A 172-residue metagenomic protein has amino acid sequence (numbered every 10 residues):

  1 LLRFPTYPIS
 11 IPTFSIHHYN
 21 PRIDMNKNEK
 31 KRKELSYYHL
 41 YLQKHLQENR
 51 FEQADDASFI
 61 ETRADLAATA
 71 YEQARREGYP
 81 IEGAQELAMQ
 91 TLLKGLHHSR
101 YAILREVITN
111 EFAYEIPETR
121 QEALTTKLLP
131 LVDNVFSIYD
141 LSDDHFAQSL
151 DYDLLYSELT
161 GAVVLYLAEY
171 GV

Functional and structural regions predicted by a protein language model:
L1-P21: Short, basic, low-complexity termini and linkers enriched in Ser/Thr/Gly/Pro that act as targeting/leader peptides
M25-V172: C-terminal alpha-helical interaction appendages
